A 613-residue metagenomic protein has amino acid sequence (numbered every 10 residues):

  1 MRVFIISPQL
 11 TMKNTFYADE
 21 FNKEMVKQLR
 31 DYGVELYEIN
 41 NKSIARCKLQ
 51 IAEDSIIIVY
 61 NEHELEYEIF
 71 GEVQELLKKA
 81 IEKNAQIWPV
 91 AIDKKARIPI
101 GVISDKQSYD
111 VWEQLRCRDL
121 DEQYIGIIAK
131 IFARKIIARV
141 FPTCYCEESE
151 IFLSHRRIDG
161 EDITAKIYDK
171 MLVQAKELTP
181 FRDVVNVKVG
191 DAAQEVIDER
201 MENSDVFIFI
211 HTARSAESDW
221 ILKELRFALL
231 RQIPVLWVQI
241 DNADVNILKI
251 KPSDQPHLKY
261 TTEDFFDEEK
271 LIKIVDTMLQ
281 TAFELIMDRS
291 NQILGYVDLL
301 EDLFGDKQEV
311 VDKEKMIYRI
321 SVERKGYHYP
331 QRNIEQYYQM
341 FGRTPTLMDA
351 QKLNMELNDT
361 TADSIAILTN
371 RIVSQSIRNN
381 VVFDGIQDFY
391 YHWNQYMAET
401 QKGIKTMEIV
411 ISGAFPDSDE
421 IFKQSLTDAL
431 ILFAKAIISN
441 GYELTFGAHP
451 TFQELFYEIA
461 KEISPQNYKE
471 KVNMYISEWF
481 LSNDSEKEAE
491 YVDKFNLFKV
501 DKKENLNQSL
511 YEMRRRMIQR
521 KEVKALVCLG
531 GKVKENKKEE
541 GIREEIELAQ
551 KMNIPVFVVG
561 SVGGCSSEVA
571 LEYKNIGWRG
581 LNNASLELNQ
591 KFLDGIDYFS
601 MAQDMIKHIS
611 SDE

Functional and structural regions predicted by a protein language model:
R2-Q28, E64, A91-K170, D241-I404 (+1 more regions): C-terminal interaction surface of TIR/SEFIR-family domains
I5-P8, V90, L153-R156, V238 (+5 more regions): Short hydrophobic segments within beta-strands
Q9-L10, K48-R97, D198-N246, E323-Q331 (+3 more regions): Conserved beta-strand-loop-alpha-helix hinge of the TIR/SEFIR fold
N14-D19, E68-G71, I100-G101, I163-A165 (+7 more regions): A short acidic (Asp/Glu
Y17-L49, E64-I69, Y168-D198, A213-I221 (+3 more regions): Conserved BB-loop
K27, D31-Y32, A45-K48, D54-V59 (+4 more regions): Acidic/glycine-enriched connector segments
D105-Q107, I197-M201, L248, P252-L258 (+3 more regions): Short, hinge-like loop/turn segments at secondary-structure boundaries
